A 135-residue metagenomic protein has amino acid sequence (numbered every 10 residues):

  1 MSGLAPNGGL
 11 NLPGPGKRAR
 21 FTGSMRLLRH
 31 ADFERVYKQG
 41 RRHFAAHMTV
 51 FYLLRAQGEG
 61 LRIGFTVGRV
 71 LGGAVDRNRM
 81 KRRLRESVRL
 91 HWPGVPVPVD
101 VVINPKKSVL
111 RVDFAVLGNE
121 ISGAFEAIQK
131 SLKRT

Functional and structural regions predicted by a protein language model:
M1-T135: Positively charged, solvent-exposed patches that mediate nucleic-acid binding
